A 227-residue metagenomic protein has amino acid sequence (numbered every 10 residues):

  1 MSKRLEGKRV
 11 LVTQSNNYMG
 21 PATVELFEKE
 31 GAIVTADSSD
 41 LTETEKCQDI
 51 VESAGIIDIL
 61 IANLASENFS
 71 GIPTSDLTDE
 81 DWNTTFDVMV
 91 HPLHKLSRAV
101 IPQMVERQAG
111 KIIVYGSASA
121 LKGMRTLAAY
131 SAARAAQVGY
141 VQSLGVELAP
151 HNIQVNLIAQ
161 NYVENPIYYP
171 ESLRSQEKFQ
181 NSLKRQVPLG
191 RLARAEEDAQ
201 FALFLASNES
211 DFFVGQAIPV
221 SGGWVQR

Functional and structural regions predicted by a protein language model:
S70-T74, T78-F86, F179, L183: Substrate-binding pocket helix/loop in short-chain dehydrogenase/reductase
P73, G123-S131, S143, E171: Active-site loop-to-helix junction immediately N-terminal to the catalytic Tyr of the SDR YXXXK motif in Rossmann-fold
S97, A133, V141: Active-site helix of classical SDR
S117: Residue(s) in the substrate-gating loop at a strand-loop-helix junction that position the organic substrate next
K122, R185, L203, V214-R227: Short C-terminal tail/terminal secondary-structure segment of NAD(P)H-dependent dehydrogenase/reductase domains
K122-A128, P150, G190, N208: Active-site loop immediately N-terminal to the catalytic Tyr-X3-Lys motif of short-chain dehydrogenase/reductase
A149, Q154, F213-G215: Short, small/polar-rich loop/turn modules that mediate ligand/substrate recognition or access, typified
